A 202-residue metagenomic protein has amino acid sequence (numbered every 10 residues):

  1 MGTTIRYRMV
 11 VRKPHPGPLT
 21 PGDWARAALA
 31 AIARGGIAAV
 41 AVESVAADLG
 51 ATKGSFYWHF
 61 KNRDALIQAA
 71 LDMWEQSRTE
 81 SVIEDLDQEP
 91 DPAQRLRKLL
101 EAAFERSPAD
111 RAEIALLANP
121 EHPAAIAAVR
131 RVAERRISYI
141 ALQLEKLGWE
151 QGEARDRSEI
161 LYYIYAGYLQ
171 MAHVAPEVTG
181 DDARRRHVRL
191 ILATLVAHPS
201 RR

Functional and structural regions predicted by a protein language model:
M1-L19, P199-R202: N-terminal intrinsically disordered/low-complexity leader segments
T20-D23, A27-A69: Helix-turn-helix
D23, A27-G35, S81-D85, A115 (+1 more regions): Solvent-exposed, amphipathic alpha-helical segments
A69, E80-E113, K146, S158-L161: Hydrophobic alpha-helical connector segments
E75-Q76: Generic helix N-cap/helix-start motif at coil->alpha-helix transitions
R106-R130, V174: Amphipathic alpha-helical segments used for helix-helix packing
I126-R130, E145-R202: Hydrophobic/aromatic-rich alpha-helical bundle segments in the mid-to-C-terminal region
A128-R135, Y139: Short, solvent-exposed amphipathic helices
